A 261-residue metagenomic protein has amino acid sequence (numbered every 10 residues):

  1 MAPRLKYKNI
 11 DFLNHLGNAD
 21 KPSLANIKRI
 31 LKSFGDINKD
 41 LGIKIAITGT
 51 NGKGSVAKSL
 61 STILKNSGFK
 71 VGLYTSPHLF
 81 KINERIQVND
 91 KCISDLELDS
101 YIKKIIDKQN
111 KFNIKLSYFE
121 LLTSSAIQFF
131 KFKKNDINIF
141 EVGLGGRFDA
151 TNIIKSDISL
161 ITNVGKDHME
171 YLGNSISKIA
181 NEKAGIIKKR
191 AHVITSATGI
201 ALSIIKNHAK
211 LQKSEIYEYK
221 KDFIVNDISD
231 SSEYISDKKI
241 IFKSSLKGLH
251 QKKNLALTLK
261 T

Functional and structural regions predicted by a protein language model:
M1-D20: Charged, amphipathic alpha-helical linker segments immediately N-terminal to NTP-binding catalytic cores
M1-R4, I154-K155, S177: ATP-dependent carboxylate-amine ligase
D20, L24-K32, I37-G42, N66-I154 (+3 more regions): ATP-dependent carboxylate-amine ligase catalytic core
I43-I47, S55-G72: A conserved segment at the C-terminal end of the G1
L60, A126, S203-I205: Aromatic/hydrophobic pocket-lining residues that form π-stacking "cages" and hydrophobic walls in ligand
I114, K133-E141, S156-S245, K253-T261: Acidic, Mg2+-coordinating active-site environments of NTP-dependent enzymes
